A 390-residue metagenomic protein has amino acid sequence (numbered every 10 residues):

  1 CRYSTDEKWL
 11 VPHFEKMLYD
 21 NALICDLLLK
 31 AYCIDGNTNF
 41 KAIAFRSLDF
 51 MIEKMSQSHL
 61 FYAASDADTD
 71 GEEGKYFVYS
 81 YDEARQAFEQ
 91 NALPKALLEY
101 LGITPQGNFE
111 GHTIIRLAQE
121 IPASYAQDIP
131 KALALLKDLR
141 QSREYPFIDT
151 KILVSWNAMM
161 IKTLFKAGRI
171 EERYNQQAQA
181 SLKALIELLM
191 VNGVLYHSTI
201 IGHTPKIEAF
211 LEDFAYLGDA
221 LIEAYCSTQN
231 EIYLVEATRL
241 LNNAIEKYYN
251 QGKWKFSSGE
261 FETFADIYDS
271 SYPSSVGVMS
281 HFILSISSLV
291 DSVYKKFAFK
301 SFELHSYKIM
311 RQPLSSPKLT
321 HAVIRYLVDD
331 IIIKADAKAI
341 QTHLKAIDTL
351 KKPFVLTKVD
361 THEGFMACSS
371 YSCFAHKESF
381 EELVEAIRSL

Functional and structural regions predicted by a protein language model:
C1-L390: Glycan-recognition and catalytic cores of secretory/periplasmic carbohydrate-active enzymes
